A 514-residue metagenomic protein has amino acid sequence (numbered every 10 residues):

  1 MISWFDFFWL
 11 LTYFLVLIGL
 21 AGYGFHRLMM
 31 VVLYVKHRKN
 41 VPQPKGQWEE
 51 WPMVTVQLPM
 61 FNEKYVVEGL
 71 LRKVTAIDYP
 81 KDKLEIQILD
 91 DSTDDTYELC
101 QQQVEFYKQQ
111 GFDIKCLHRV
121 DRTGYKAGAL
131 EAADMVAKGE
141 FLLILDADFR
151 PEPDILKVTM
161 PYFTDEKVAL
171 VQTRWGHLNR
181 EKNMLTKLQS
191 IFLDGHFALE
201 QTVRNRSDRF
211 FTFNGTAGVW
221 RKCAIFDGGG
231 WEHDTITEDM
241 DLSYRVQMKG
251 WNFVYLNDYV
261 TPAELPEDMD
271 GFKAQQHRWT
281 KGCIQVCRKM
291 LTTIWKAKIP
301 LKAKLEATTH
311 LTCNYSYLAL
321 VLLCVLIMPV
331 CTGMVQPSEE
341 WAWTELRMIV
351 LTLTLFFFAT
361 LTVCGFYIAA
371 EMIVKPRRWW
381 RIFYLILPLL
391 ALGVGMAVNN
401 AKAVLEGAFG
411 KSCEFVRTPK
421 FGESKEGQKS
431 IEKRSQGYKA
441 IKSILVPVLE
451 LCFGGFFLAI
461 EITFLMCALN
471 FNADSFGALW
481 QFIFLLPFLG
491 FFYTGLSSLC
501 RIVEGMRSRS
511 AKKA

Functional and structural regions predicted by a protein language model:
M29-K83: N-terminal signal-anchor transmembrane helix
Y34-K36, P44-W48, C313-E414, V446-A514: Membrane-embedded multi-pass helical conduit in multi-pass membrane proteins, especially envelope-biosynthetic
V66, K296-L320, E423-L458: Loop-to-transmembrane boundary segments
R72-H118, R122: Acidic donor-binding segment of Leloir-type glycosyltransferases
S92, D146-R150, D234: The conserved acidic donor/metal-binding loop of glycosyltransferases
V104-F141, P153-I236, Q247-M248, M269-T312: Long helical/loop segments within the catalytic core of UDP-sugar-dependent glycosyltransferases, especially the large
D234, S243-P262: Catalytic donor-sugar/metal-binding loop of nucleotide-sugar-dependent glycosyltransferases
Y384, K411-R434: Juxtamembrane inter-helical linkers in multi-pass membrane proteins
